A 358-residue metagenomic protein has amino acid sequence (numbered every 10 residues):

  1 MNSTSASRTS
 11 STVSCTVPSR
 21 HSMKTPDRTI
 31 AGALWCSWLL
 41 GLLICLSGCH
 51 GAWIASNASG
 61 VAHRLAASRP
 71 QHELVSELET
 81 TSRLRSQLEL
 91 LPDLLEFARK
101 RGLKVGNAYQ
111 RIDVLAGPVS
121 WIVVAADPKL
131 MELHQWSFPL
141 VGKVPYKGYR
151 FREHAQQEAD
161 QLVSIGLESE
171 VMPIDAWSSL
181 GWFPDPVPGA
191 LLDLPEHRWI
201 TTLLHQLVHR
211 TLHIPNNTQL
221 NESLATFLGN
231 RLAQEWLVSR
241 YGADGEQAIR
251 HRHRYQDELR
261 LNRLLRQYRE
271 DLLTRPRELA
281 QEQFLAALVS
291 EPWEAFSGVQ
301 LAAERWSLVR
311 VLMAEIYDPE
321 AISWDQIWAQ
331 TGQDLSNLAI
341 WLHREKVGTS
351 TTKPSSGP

Functional and structural regions predicted by a protein language model:
M1-S22: Low-acidity, Ser/Thr- and Arg-rich intrinsically disordered low-complexity segments
P18, M23-W38: Bacterial N-terminal signal peptides that target proteins for export
L34-L115, E304, S323-P358: N-terminal low-structure segments adjacent to metalloprotease catalytic domains across cellular compartments
W53-A58, A62-H72, H197, E222 (+1 more regions): Metalloprotease/metallohydrolase-associated module, dominated by Zn2+-dependent proteases
R64, E77, L84-L91, G148-A155 (+6 more regions): Solvent-exposed, acidic/flexible segments
L78-E79, P92-G102, G166, Q206-L207 (+11 more regions): Sec/Tat-exported extracytoplasmic proteins
D93-R254, E258: Acidic/His-rich structured neighborhood in mature extracellular/periplasmic domains
N262-P358: Pan-zinc metallopeptidase signature
